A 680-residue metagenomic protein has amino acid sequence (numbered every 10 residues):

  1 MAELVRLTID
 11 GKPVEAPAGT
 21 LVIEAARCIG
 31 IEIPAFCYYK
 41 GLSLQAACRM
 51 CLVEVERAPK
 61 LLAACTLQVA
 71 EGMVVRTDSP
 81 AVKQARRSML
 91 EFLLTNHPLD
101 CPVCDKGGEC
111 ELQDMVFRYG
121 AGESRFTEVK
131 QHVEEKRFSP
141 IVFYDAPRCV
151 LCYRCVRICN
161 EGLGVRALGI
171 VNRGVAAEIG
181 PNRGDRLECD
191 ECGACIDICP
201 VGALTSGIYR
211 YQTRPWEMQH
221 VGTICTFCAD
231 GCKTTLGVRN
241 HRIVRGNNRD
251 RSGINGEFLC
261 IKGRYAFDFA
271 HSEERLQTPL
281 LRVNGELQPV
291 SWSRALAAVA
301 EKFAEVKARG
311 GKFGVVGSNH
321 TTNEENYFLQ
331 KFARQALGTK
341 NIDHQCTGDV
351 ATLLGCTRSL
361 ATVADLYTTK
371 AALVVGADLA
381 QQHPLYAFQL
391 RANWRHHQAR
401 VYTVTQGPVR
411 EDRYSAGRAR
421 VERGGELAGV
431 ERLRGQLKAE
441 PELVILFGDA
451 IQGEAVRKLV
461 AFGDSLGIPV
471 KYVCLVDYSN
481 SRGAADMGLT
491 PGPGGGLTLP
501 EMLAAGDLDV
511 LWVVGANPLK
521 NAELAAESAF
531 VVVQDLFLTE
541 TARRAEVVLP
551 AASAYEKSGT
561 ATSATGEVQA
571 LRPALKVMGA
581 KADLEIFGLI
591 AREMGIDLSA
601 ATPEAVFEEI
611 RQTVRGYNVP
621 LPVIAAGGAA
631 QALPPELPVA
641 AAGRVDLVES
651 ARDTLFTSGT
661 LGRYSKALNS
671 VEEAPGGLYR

Functional and structural regions predicted by a protein language model:
A2-L21, R27, Y39, E54-A58 (+4 more regions): N-terminal export/assembly segments and adjacent metallocofactor-ligating motifs of anaerobic energy-metabolism
V22, F328, A582-I586: Catalytic-loop motifs flanking and including active-site residues across diverse enzymes
I29, Y119, Q335-L337, L466 (+2 more regions): Residues at alpha-helix termini
I33-A35, Y39-L42: Charged, low-complexity terminal tails
L44-R49: A short, glycine/Asx- and small/polar-enriched loop/turn that sits immediately N-terminal to a beta-strand
R57-K60, S563: Amphipathic beta-strand/beta-sheet edge segments enriched in Tyr/Trp
I342-I624, K666-R680: Non-catalytic alpha/beta scaffold blocks inside enzyme catalytic domains
V619-R680: Long, compositionally biased stretches
